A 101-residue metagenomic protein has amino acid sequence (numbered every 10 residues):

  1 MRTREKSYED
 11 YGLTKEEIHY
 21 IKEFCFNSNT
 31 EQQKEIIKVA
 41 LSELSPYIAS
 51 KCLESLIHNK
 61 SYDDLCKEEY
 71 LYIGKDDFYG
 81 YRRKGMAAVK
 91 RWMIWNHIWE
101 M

Functional and structural regions predicted by a protein language model:
M1-E43, D63, Y70, R91-M101: N-terminal interaction/assembly modules
N29-Q33, L56-H58, F78: Short acidic alpha-helix initiation/capping motifs at coil-to-helix transition points, especially at protein N-termini
Q32, Y47, I73, D77-G80 (+1 more regions): Short, well-structured alpha-helical interface segments that form or flank functional binding sites
E43-Y62: Short amphipathic alpha helix immediately N-terminal
H58-D76: Helix-turn-helix DNA-binding module
F78-N96: DNA major-groove recognition helices of helix-turn-helix
